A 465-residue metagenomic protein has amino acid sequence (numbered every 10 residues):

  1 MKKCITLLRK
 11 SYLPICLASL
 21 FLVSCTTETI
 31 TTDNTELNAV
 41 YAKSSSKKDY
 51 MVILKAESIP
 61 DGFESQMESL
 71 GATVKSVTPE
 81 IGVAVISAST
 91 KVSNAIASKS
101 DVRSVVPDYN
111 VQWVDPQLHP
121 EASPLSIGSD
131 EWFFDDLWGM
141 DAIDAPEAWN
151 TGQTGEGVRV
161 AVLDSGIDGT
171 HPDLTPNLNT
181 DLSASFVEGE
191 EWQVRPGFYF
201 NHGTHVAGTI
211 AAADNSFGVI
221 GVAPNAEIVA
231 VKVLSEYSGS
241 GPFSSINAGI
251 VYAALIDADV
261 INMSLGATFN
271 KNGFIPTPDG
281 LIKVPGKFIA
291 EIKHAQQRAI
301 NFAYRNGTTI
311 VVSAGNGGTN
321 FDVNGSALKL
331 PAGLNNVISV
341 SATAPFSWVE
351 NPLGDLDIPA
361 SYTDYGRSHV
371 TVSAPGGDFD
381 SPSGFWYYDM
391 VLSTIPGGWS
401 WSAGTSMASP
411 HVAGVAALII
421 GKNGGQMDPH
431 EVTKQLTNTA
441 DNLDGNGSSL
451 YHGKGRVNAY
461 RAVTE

Functional and structural regions predicted by a protein language model:
K2-L13: Bacterial N-terminal signal peptides that target proteins for export
L13-K48, S126-I127, E131-F133, L255: Bacterial Sec-dependent N-terminal signal peptides
M51, V85, R159-L163, G208 (+10 more regions): Structural recognition of the beta-strand scaffold that forms the well-ordered cores of secreted hydrolase catalytic
E64-F134, S347, I358: Autoinhibitory propeptides
A122-E227, V233-S235, A248-G249, L255-I256 (+4 more regions): Active-site core segment of subtilase-fold serine proteases
W149-G155, F198-F200, I220-A223, S240-M263 (+5 more regions): Mature extracellular/periplasmic domains of secretome proteins
I220, A258-L265, F269-G273, N306 (+1 more regions): C-terminal subdomain of the subtilisin-like protease fold in secreted/lumenal serine endopeptidases
K329-G421: Extracellular S/T/G-rich loop segment that most often corresponds to the catalytic His/Ser-adjacent loop
